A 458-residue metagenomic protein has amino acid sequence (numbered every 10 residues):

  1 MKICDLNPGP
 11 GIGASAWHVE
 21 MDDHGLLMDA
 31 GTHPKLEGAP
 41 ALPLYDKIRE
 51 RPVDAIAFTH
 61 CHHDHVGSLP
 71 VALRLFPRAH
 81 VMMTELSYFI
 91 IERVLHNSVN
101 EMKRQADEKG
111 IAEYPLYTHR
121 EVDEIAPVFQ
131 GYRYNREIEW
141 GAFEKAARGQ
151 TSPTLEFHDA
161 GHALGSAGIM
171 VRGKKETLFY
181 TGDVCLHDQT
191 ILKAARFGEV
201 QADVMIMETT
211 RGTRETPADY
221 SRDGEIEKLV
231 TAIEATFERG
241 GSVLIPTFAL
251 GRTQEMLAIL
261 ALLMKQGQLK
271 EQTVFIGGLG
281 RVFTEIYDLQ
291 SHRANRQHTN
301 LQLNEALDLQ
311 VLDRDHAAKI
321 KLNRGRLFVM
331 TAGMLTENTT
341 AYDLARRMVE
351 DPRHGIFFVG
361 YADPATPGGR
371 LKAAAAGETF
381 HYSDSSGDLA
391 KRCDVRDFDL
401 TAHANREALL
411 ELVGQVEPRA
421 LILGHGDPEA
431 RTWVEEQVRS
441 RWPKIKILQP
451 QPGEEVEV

Functional and structural regions predicted by a protein language model:
M1-R51, G131-K193, K319-K321, L327 (+4 more regions): Core dinuclear metal-dependent hydrolase active-site scaffold
G9-A14, M21-A79, M83-A126, L186-A194 (+2 more regions): Pre-active-site segment of Zn-dependent metallo-hydrolases
E20-D22, R172-K174, A195-E199, I259-Q266 (+4 more regions): Short, solvent-exposed amphipathic alpha-helical segments in soluble enzyme and RNA/protein-processing domains
M28-A30, V53-H62, L69, V81-T84 (+11 more regions): Active-site neighborhood of phospho(di)ester-bond hydrolases with catalytic His/Asp-centered motifs
H96-A163, H292-R324: Metallo-beta-lactamase
L164, H187-I276, G355, G360 (+1 more regions): Cap/insert and terminal regions of metallo-dependent hydrolase folds
L229-P367, G424: Hard-cation-handling environments
D288-R326, A376-P418: C-terminal helical cap/extension that packs against the catalytic core of soluble nucleotide-cofactor enzymes
